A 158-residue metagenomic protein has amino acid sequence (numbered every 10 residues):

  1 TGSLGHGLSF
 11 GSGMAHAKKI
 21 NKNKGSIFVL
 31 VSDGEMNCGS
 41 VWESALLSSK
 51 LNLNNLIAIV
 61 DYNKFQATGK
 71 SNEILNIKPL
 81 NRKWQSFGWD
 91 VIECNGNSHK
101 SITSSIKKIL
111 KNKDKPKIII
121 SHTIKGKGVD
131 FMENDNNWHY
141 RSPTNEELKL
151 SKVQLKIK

Functional and structural regions predicted by a protein language model:
T1-K158: Glycine-rich ThDP/TPP pyrophosphate-binding loop and its adjacent helix/strand module within ThDP-dependent enzymes
